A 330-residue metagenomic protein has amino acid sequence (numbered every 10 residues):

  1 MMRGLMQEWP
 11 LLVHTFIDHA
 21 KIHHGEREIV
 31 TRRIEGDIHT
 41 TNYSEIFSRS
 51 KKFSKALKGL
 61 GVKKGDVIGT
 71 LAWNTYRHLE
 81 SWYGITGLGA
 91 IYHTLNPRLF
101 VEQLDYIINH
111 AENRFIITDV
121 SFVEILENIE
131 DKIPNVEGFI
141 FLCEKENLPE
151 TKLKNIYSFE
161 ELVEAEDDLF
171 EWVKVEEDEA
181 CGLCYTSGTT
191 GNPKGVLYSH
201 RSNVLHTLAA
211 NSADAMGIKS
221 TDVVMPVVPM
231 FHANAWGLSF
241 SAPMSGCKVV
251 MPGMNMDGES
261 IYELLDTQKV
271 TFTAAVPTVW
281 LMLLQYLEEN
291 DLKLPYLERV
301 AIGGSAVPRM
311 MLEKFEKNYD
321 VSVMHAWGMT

Functional and structural regions predicted by a protein language model:
P10, G25-E28, I140, N155-Y157 (+3 more regions): Conserved pre-ATP/AMP-binding loop-to-beta segment of ANL
F16, L60, G87-E161, V175: Structural core segment of the AMP-binding/adenylate-forming
I29-T75, L79-Y83, F100-D105, S158-E161: Conserved AMP-binding/adenylate-forming core of the ANL superfamily
H39-S44, C181-H206: Conserved AMP-binding A3 loop
I46-K55, E164-D167, V196-K219, F231 (+1 more regions): Conserved structural elements of the adenylate-forming
A72-W73, A90-I108, V120-I125, C247-Q268 (+1 more regions): ATP-dependent adenylate-forming carboxylate-activation enzymes
V204-V223, A233-T271, Y286: Conserved AMP-binding/adenylation subdomain of ANL enzymes
M244, V270-A275, Q285-T330: Gly/Ser/Thr-rich phosphate-binding loop
